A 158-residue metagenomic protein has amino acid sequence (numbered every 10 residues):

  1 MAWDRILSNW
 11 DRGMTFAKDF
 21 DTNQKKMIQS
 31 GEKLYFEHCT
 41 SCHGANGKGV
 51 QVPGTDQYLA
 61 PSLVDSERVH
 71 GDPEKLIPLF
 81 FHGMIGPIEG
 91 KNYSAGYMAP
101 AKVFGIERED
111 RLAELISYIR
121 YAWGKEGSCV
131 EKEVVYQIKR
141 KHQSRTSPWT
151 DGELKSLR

Functional and structural regions predicted by a protein language model:
W3-F36, S41, V50-Q51: Electrostatic cytochrome c docking/interface patches
T22, L63-G71: Short, contiguous acidic/charged loop-to-helix segments that flank catalytic cores in large enzymes
Q24-K26, N46-V52, Y121-V130: Inter-heme linker and motif-flanking segments adjacent to c-type heme-binding CXXCH motifs in c-type cytochromes
G31-N46, M98, L115-I119: The canonical Cys-X-X-Cys-His
C42-Q51, F81, V103, S117-Y121: Detector for the c-type heme attachment site
Q57-V64, M84-Q143: Axial heme c-ligation environment in periplasmic c-type cytochrome domains
E74-Y93, L154: Short Fe-S-cluster ligation motifs
I138-R158: Acidic/histidine-enriched, glycine/proline-rich intrinsically disordered or flexible terminal extensions
